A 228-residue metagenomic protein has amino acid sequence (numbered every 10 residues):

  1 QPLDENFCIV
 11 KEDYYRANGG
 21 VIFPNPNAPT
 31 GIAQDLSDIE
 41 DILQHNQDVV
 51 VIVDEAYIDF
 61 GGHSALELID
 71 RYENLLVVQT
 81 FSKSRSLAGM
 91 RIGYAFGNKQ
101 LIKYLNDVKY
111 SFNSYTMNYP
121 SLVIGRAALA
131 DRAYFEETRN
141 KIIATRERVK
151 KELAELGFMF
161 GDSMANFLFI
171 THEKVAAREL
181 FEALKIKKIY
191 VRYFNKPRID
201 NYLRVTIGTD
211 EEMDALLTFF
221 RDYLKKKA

Functional and structural regions predicted by a protein language model:
L3-D59: Active-site phosphate-binding strand-loop segment of PLP-dependent enzymes
C8, G89, M164, R198-N201: Short acidic/glycine-enriched loop/turn segments that link adjacent beta-strands
N25-P29, K83, D210: Short glycine-rich anion-binding loops that position phosphate/pyrophosphate groups of nucleotides and phosphorylated
S37, A183-K187, R192, K196-A228: PLP-dependent enzyme catalytic core of the Aspartate aminotransferase-like
N74-A154, F158-G161: PLP-dependent aminotransferase class I/II
G97, I170-K174, I207-T209: Short beta-strand-to-loop capping motifs
I143, E155-K187, L203: Conserved PLP-binding catalytic core of the aspartate aminotransferase-like
